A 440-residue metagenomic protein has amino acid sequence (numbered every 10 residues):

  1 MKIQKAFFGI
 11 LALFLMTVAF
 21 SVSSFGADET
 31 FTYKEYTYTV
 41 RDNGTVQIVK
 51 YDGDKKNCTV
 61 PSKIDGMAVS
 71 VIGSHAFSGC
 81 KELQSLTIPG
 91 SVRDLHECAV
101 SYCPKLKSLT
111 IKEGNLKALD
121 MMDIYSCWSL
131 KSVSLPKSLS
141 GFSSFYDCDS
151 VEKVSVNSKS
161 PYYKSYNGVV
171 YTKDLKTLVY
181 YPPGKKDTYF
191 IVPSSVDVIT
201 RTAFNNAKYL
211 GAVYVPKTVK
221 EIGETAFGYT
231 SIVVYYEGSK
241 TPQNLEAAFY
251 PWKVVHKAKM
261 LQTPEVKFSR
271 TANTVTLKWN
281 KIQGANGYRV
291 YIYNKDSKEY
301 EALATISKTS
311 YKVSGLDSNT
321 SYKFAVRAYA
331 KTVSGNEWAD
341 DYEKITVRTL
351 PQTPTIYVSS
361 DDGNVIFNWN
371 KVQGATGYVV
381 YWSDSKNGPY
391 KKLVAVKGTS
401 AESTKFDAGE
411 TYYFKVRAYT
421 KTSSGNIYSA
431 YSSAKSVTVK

Functional and structural regions predicted by a protein language model:
F20-E29: Sec-dependent signal peptide cleavage junction
T37, R41-G44, D52-V71, K81-D94 (+7 more regions): Structural signature of tandem-repeat unit edges
K259-G284, S318, N336-G374, N426-K440: Pro/Thr/Ser/Gly-rich low-complexity, intrinsically disordered linker/stalk tracts
G284-A302, G374-K392: Extracellular low-complexity, O-glycosylation-prone stalks/linkers
A302-S307, K392-G398: Short beta-strand segments within Ig-like beta-sandwich modules, predominantly Fibronectin type-III
T309-Y311, T399-E402: Short strand-edge motifs at loop-to-beta-strand transitions and within beta-strands of extracellular beta-rich domains
L316-V333, F406-S424: Beta-strand-rich modules
